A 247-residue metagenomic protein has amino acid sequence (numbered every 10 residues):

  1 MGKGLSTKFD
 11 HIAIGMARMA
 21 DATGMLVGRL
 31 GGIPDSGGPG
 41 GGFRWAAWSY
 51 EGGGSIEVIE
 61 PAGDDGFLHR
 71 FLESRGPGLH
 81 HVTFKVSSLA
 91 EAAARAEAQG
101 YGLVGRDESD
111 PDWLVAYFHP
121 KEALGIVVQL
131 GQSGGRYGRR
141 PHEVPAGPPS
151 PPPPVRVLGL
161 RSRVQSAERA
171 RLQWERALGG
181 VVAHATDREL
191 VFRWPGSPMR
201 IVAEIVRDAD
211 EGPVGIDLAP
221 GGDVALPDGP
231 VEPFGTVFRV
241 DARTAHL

Functional and structural regions predicted by a protein language model:
M1-K3, A93-R156, A183, V191-A209 (+1 more regions): Vicinal oxygen chelate
G2-T7, A13-G54, E91-F118, P152-V155 (+1 more regions): Core segments of cupin and vicinal oxygen chelate
K8-A17, A46-E51, L68-A93, A116-H119 (+3 more regions): Vicinal oxygen chelate
A17, G40, D64-G66, H142-P145: Short hydrophobic/aromatic-rich motifs at helix boundaries and adjacent loops
A20, D64, G135-R136: Surface-exposed, flexible loop/turn segments at secondary-structure boundaries
D21-G28, E60, L68-F71, A96 (+4 more regions): Generic alpha-helix signal with a bias toward terminal, lower-confidence helices and secondary-structure junctions
G53-H69, V206-D208, A242: Conserved donor-binding loop and adjoining core beta-sheet/short helix segment in diverse acyl/aminoacyl transferases
